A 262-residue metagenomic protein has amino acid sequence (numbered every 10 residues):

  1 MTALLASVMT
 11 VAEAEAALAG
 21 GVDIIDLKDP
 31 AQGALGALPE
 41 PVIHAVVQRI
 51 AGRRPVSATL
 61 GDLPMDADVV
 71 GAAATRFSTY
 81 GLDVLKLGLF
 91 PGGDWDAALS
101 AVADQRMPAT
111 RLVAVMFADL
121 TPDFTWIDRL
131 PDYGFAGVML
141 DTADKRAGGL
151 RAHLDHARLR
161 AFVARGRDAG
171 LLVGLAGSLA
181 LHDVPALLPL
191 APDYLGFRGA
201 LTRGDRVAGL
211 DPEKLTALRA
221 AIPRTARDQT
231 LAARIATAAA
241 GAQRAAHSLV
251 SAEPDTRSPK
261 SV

Functional and structural regions predicted by a protein language model:
T2-D23: N-terminal basic/disordered segments at the start of proteins
V11, A34-I50: Glycine-rich, positively charged N-terminal anion/phosphate-binding segment
A14, I43, A74, I127 (+3 more regions): Generic hydrophobic/aromatic pocket-lining and core-packing "Φ" positions
A17, V138, L187: Conserved, mostly hydrophobic/aromatic
I24-L35, Y80-G93, M139-A147, L190-K214: Glycine-rich phosphate-binding active-site loops on the catalytic face of alpha/beta enzymes
P41-V46, A98-S100, A200-I235: C-terminal helical cap(s) of enzyme catalytic domains, especially alpha/beta-barrels
G52-L172: Conserved anion-binding
